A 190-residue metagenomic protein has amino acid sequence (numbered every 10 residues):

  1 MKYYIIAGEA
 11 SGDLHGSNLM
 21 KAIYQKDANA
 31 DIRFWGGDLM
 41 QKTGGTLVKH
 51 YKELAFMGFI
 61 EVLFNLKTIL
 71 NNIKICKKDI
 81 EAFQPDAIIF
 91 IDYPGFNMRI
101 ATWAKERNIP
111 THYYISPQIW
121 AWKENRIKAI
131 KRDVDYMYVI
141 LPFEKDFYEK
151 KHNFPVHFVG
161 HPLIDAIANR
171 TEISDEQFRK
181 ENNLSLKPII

Functional and structural regions predicted by a protein language model:
M1-K2, P188-I190: Nucleotide donor/acceptor-binding cores
Y3-R179, L184: Active-site and donor-binding regions of nucleotide-sugar-utilizing enzymes
